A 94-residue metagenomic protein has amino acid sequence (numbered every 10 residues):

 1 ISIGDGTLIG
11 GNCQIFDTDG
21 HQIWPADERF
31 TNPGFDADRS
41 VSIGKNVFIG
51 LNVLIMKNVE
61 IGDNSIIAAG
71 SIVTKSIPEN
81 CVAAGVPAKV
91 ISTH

Functional and structural regions predicted by a protein language model:
I1-K57, H94: Flexible, glycine/small-residue-enriched loop-and-beta-strand segment within the central core of proteins
N58-A84, A88: C-terminal/domain-terminus segments
